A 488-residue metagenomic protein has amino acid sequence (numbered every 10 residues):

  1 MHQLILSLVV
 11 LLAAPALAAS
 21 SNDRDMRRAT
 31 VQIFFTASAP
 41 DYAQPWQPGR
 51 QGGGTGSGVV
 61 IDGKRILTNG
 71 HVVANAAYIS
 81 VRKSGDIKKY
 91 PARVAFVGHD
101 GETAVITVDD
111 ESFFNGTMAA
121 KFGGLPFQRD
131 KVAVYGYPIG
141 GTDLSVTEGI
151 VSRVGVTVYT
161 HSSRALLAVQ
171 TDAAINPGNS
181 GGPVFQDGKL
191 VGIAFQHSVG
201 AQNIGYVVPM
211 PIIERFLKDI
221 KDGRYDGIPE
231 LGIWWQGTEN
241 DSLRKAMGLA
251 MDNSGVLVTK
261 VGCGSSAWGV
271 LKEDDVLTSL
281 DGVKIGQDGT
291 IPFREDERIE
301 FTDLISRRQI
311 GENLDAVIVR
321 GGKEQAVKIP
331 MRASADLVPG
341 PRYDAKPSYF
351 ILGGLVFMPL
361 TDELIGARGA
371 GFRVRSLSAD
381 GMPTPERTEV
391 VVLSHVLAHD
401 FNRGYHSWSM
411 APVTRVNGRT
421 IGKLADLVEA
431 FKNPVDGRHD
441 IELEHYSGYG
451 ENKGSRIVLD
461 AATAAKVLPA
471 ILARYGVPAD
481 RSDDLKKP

Functional and structural regions predicted by a protein language model:
V9-A18: Hydrophobic h-region of N-terminal signal peptides that target proteins for export in Gram-negative bacteria
A19-N22, Q51, V72-A74, Y78 (+5 more regions): Flexible, gly/ser-rich surface segments that form the specificity/activation loops bordering the active-site cleft
A19-S20, P40-G63, N69, K88-P91 (+5 more regions): A conserved glycine-rich beta-strand in the N-terminal activation segment of trypsin-fold
R28, T36-S38, V59-D62, G70 (+5 more regions): C-terminal recognition in membrane/secretory proteostasis and scaffolding
A29-F34, D41, Q47-P48, D109-A119 (+6 more regions): Active-site region of chymotrypsin-like
A39, D62-L144, P177, E324-A326: Conserved active-site neighborhood of the chymotrypsin/trypsin-like protease fold
G52-T55, N176-S180, C263-G264, K272: Short, small/polar residue-rich loop motifs at catalytic or cofactor-binding pockets
T55, N69-A74, G136, S152-R153 (+4 more regions): Short beta->alpha transition motifs characteristic of CBS
